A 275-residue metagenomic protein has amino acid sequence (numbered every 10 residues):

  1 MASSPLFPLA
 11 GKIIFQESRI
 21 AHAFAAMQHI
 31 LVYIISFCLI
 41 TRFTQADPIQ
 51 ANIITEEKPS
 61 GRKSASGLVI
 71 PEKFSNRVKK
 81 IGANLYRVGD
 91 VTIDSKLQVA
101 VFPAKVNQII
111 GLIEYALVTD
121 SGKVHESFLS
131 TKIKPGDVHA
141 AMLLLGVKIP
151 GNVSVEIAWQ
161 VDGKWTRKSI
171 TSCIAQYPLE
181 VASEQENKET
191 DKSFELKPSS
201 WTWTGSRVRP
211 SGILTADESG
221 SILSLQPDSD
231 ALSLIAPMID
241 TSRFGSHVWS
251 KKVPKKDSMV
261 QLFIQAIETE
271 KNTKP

Functional and structural regions predicted by a protein language model:
S3-S4, S18: Serine residues within intrinsically disordered or low-complexity segments
E17-V32: Bacterial N-terminal signal peptides that target proteins for export
V32-R42: Bacterial N-terminal signal peptides
T44-A51: Boundary at the C-terminal end of the N-terminal hydrophobic targeting segment
I54-G61: N-terminal mature-domain "stem" immediately C-terminal to a signal peptide or N-terminal signal-anchor/transmembrane
G61-K63, G67-P275: Long, low-hydrophobicity ectodomains and other hydrophilic envelope-associated domains
